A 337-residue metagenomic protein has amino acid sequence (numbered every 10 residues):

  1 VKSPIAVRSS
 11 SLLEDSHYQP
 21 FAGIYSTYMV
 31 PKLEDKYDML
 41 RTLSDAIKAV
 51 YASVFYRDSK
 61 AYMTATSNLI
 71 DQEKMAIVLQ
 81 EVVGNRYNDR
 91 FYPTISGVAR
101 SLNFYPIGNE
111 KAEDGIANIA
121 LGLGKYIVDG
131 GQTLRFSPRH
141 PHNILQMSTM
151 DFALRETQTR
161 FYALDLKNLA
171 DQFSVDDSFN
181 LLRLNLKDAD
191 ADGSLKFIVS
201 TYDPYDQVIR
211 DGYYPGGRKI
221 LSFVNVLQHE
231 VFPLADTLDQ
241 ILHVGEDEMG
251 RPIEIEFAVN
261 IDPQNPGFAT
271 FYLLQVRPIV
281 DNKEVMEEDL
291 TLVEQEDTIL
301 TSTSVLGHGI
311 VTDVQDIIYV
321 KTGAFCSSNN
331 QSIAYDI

Functional and structural regions predicted by a protein language model:
V1-G307, T312-I337: Conserved mixed alpha/beta core segments that line enzyme active sites in large multi-domain catalysts
